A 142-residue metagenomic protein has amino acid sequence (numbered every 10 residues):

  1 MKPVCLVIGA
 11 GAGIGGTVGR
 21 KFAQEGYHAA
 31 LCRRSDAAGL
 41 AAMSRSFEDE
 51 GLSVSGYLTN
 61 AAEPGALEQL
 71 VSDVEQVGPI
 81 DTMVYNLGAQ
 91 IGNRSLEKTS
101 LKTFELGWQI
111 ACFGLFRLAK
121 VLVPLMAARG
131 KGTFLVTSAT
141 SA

Functional and structural regions predicted by a protein language model:
P3, L52-S53, P79-I80, M126-A139: Active-site loop of short-chain dehydrogenase/reductase
I8, I80-G88, A111, V136: Rossmann-fold scaffold of SDR-type NAD(P)-dependent oxidoreductases
G11-A12: Conserved glycine-rich cofactor-binding loop
Y27-A41: Conserved glycine-rich Rossmann-like NAD(P)H-binding loop of the short-chain dehydrogenase/reductase
A37, L58-Q69, L101: The beta1-alpha1 cofactor-binding region of Rossmann-like NAD(H)/NADP(H)-dependent oxidoreductases
G88-E105: Conserved mid-core segment of classical short-chain dehydrogenase/reductases
S100-F116, L135: Catalytic Tyr-X3-Lys loop
I110-A128: Amphipathic alpha-helical dimer-interface segment in Rossmann-like NAD(P)H-dependent oxidoreductases
